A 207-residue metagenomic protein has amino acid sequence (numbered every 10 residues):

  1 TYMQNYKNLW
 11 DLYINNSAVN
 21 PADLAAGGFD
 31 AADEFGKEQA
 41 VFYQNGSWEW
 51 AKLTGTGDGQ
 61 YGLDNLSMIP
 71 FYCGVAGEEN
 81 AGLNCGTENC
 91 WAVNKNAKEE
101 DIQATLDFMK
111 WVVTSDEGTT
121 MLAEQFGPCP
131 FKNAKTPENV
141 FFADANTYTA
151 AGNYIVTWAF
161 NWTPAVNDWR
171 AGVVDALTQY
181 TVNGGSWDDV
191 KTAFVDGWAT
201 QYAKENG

Functional and structural regions predicted by a protein language model:
T1-L24: Glycine-centered hinge/linker elements that transmit conformational signals in sensory and ligand-binding systems
T1-Y6, G57-Y61, C73-L83, N133-A143: Short, solvent-exposed loop/beta-turn-alpha elements that line the ligand-binding surface or hinge of extracytoplasmic
D11, N16-V19, G57-Q125: Extracytoplasmic/periplasmic substrate-recognition and gating elements
P21-G36: Short helix-initiation/N-cap motifs at beta->coil->alpha
G28, N45-W50, T87-N89: Beta->alpha turn/N-cap motifs
D30-D33, W50-G57, A199-Y202: Pocket-flanking alpha-helical
K37-G46: Alpha-to-beta junction loops
I69-P70, L122-Q179, G207: Long, aromatic- and glycine/proline-rich binding clefts that accommodate carbohydrate-like moieties
